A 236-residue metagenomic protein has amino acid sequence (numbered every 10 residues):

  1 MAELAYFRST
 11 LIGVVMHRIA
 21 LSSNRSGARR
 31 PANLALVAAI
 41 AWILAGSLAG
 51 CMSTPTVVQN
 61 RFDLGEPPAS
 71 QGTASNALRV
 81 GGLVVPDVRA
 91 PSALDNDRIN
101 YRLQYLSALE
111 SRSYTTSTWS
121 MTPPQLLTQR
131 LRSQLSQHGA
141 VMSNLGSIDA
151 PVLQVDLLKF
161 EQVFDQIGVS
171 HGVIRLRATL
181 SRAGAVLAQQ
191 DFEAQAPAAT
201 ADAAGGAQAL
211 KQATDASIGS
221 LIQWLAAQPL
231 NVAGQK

Functional and structural regions predicted by a protein language model:
M1-R30: N-terminal secretory signal peptides that target proteins for export/translocation
R29-A41: Sec-dependent N-terminal signal peptides
S47-G50: C-terminal motif of bacterial Sec signal peptides marking the signal peptidase cleavage site
M52-G72, S133, Q137-G184, T200: Surface-exposed short loop/turn segments
M52-P123, Q228-K236: A structural "domain/chain start" motif
R79-V84, D97-I99, D149-L153, S170-L176 (+1 more regions): Envelope-exposed proteins and targeting segments
S107-T118, A185-Q223, A227: Short secondary-structure boundary motifs at beta->alpha junctions and helix caps
R132, S136-A140, I222-A226, L230: Sec-exported extracytoplasmic/periplasmic mature domains
